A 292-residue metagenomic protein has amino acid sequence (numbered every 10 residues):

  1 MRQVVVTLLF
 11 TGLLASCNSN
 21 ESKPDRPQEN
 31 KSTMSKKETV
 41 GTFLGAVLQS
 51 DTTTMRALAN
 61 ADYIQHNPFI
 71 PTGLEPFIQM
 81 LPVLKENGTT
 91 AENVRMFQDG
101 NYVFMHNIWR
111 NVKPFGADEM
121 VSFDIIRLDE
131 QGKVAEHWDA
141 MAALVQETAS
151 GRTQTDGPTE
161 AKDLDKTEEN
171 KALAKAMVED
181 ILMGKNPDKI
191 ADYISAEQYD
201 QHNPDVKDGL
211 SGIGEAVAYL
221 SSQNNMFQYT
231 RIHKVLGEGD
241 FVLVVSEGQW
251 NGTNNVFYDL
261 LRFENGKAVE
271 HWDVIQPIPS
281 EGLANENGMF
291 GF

Functional and structural regions predicted by a protein language model:
M1-T7: Sec-dependent signal peptide recognition, specifically the positively charged N-region followed immediately by
F10: Anion-recognition interface
L13-S16: C-terminal motif of bacterial Sec signal peptides marking the signal peptidase cleavage site
N18-F292: C-terminal and inter-domain tail/linker signature
